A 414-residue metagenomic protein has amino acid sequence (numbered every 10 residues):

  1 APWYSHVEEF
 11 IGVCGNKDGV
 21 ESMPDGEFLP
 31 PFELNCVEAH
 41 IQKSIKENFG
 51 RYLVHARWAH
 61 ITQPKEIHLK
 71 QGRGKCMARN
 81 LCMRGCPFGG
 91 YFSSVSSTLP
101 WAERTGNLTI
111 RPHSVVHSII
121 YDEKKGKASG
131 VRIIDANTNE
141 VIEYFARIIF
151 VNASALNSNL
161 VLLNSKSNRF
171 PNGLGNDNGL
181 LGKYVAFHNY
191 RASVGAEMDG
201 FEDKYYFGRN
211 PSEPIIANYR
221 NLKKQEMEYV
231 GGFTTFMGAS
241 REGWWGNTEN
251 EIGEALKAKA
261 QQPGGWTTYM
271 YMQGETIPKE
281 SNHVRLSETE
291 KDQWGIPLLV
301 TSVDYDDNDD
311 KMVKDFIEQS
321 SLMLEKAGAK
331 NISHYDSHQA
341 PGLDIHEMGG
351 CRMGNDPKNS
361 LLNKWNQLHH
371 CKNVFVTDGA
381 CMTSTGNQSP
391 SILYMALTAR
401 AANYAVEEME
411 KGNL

Functional and structural regions predicted by a protein language model:
A1, N178-L299, D307-D310, D344-E347 (+2 more regions): FAD cofactor-binding and catalytic pocket of flavoenzymes
A1-F10, C14-P24, N35-A39, L108-I110 (+7 more regions): N-terminal export/assembly segments and adjacent metallocofactor-ligating motifs of anaerobic energy-metabolism
A1-V116, P341: Conserved redox-cofactor binding core of oxidoreductases
L34-V37, Y91, V95, M312-F316 (+2 more regions): Hydrophobic (often cysteine-bearing) scaffold residues that line and stabilize catalytic clefts of nucleotide/cofactor
A56, R79-C82, H117-I120, P263-T276 (+3 more regions): A glycine-rich dinucleotide-binding beta-alpha-beta segment and adjacent secondary-structure elements that constitute
F88, T105, S114, S118-D122 (+5 more regions): Glycine-rich loop(s) and the adjacent beta-strand/alpha-helix scaffold that form part
P100-R104, A136-E143, M353, N359-H369: A short acidic-Thr-Gly-centered motif at the start of a beta-strand
G126-R132, W266-Y269: Short, hydrophobic/aromatic-rich segments at coil-to-beta transitions
